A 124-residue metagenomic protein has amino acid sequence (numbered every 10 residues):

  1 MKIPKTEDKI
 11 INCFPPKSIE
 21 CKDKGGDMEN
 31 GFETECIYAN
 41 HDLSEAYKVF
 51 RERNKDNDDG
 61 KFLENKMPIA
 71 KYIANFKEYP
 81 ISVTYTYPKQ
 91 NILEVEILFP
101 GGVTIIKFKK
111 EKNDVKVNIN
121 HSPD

Functional and structural regions predicted by a protein language model:
K2-Y87: Surface-exposed acidic loop/strand-edge motifs in secreted or periplasmic proteins that form small linear binding
Y87-E96: Short, hydrophobic/aromatic-rich segments at coil-to-beta transitions
V95-N120: Short, exposed beta-strand-loop hairpins at the edges of beta-sheets in extracellular/periplasmic proteins
P123-D124: Short, solvent-exposed mixed-charge patches
